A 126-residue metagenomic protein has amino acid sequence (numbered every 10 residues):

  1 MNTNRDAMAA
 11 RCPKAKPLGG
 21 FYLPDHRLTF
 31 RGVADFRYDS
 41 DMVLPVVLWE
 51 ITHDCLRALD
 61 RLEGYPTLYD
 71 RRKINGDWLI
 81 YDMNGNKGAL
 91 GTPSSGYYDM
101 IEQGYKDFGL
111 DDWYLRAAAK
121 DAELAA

Functional and structural regions predicted by a protein language model:
M1-A126: Glycine-aromatic micro-motifs
